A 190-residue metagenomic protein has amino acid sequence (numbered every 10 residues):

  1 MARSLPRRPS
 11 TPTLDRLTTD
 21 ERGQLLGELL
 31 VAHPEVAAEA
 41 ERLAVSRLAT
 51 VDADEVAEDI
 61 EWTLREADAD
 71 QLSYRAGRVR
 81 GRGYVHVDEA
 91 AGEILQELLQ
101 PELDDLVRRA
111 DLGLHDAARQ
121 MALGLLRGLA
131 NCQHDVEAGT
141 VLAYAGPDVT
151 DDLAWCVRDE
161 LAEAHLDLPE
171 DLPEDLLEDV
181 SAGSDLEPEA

Functional and structural regions predicted by a protein language model:
M1-P12, D20-Q24, V31-A190: Eukaryote-biased, non-catalytic alpha-solenoid scaffold regions
